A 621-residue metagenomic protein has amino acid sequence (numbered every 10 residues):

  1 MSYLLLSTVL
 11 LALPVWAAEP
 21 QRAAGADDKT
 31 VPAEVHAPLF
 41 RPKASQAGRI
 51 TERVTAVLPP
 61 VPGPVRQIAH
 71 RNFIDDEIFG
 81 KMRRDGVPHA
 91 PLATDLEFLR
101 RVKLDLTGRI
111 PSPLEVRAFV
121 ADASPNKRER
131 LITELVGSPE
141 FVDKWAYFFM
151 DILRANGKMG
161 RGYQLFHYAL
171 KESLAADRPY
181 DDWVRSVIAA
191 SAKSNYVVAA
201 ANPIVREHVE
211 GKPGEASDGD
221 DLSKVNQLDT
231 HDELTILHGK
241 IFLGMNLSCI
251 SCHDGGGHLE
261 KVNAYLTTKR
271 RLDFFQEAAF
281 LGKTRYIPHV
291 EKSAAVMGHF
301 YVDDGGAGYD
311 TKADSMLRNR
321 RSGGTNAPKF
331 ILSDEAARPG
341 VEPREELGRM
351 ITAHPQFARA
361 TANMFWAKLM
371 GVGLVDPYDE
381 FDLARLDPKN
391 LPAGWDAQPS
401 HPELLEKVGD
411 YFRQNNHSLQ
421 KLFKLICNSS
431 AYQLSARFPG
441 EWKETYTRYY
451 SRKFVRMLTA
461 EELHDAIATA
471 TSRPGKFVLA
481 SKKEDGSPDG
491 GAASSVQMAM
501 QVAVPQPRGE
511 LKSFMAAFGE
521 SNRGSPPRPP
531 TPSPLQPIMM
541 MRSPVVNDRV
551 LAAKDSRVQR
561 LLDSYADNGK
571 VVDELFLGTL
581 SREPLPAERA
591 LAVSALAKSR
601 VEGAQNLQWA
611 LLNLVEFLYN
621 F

Functional and structural regions predicted by a protein language model:
S2-P14: Bacterial N-terminal signal peptides
V15-A17, G25: Boundary at the C-terminal end of the N-terminal hydrophobic targeting segment
R22-V57, D105: N-terminal mature-domain "stem" immediately C-terminal to a signal peptide or N-terminal signal-anchor/transmembrane
S45, I50-H299, A358-G409, L419 (+3 more regions): Short, structured secondary-structure elements that scaffold catalytic or ligand/cofactor-binding regions
A307-A337, L347-M350: Long, low-complexity, polar/charged, intrinsically disordered or flexibly structured peripheral segments
E335-G371, V375: Structured secondary-structure scaffolds
F412-N416: Localized edge beta-strand/strand-to-loop motifs within extracellular or lumenal beta-rich domains
S581: Conserved micro-motifs of the catalytic ATP-binding
